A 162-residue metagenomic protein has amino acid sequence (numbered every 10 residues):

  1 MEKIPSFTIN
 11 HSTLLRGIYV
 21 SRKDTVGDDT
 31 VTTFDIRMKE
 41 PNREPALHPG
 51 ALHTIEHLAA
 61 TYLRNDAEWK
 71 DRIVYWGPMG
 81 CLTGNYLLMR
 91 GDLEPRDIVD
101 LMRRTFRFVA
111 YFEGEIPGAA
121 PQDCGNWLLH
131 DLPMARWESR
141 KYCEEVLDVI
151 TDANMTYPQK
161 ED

Functional and structural regions predicted by a protein language model:
M1-L63: His/Glu-rich zincin catalytic helix
I4-S6, L14, G80-G84, C143: Proteins with a high burden of low-complexity, intrinsically disordered sequence enriched in S/T/G/P/A and R, requiring
R16, R22, R37, R43 (+7 more regions): Arginine residue identity/basic-tract feature
G17, G27, G50, G77-G80 (+5 more regions): Residue-identity detector for glycine
V20, V26, V31, V74 (+3 more regions): Extended aliphatic helical segments
P41-D97: M16/MPP (pitrilysin/insulinase) zinc-metallopeptidase core fold and M16-derived inactive scaffolds
L88-D162: Acidic/histidine-enriched segments that form metal/cofactor-coordinating and catalytic pocket/exosite environments
